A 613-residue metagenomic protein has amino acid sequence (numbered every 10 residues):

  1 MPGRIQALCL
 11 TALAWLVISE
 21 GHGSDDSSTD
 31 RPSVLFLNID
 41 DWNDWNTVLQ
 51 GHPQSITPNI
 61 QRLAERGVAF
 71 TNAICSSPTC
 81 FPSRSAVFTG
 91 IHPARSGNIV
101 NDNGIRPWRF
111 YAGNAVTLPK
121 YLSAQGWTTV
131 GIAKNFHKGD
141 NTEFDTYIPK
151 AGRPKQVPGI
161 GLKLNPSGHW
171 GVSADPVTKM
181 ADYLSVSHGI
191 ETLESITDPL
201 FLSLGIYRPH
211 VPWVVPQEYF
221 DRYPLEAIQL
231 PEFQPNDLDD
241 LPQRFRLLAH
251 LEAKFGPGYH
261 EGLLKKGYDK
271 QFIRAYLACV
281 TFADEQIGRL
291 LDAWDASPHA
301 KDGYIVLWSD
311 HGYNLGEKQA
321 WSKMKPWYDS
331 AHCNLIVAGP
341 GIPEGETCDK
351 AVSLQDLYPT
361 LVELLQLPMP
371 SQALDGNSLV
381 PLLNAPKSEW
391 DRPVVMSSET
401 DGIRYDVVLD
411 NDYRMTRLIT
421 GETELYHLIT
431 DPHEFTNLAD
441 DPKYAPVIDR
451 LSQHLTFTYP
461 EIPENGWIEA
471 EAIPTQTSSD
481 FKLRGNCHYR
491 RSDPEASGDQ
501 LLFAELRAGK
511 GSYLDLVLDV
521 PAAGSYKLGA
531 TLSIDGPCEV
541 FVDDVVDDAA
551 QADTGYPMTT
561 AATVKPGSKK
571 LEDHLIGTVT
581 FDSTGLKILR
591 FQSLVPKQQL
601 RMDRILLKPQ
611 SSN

Functional and structural regions predicted by a protein language model:
A7-V17: Bacterial N-terminal signal peptides
S28-T29, D41-Q54, A151-V186, E191-P199 (+5 more regions): Active-site-proximal cap/lid insertion segments
D30-V34, R66-T71, Q125-T128, T197-L202 (+2 more regions): Loop/turn elements at helix/coil->beta-strand transitions in domains of secreted/extracellular proteins
V48-G51, V68-I91, G131-T142, G205-H210 (+6 more regions): Short, solvent-exposed turn/loop segments enriched in Gly/Ser/Thr/Pro and often Arg
V48-R84, G90-I91, R95, G126-V130 (+2 more regions): Short, structured active-site-proximal loop/turn typified by the sulfatase FGly-forming signature C/S-X-P-X-R
A86-K179, S185, Q217, K323: Catalytic-site neighborhoods of secreted/periplasmic enzymes that process anionic sulfate/phosphate groups
E143-F144, P154-K155, V186, H311-E317 (+6 more regions): C-terminal cap/loop subdomain of S1 sulfatases and analogous C-terminal strand-loop tails that border
E461-N613: Extracytoplasmic
